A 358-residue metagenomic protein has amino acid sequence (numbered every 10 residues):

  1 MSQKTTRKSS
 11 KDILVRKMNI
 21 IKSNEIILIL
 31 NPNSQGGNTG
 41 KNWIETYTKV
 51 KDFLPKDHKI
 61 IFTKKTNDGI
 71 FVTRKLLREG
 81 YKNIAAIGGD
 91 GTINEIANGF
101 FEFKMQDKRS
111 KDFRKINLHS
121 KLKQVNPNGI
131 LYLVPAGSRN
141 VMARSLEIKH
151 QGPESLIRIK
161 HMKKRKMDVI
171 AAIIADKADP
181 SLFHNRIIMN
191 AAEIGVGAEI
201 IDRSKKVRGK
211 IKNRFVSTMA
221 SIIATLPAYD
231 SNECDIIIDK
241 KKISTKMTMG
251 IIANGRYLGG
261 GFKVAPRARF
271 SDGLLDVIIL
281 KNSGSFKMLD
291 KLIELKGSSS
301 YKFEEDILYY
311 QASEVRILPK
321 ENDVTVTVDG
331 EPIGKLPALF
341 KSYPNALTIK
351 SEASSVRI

Functional and structural regions predicted by a protein language model:
M1-I87, N94, N98-L118: ATP/NTP phosphate-donor binding region
S9-L14, I238-K240, S244, K263-F270 (+1 more regions): ATP/nucleoside-binding phosphotransfer catalytic cores, i.e., glycine-rich phosphate-binding loops
N19-I21, E25, K123-P127, R269: Short, conserved loop/helix-junction motifs that constitute active-site signature segments in enzyme catalytic cores
S23, G197, V207-S231, I278 (+1 more regions): Alpha-helical membrane-targeting segments
T39, E95-A97, M142-S145, G261-F262 (+1 more regions): Short glycine-/acidic-enriched loop or helix-start segments at secondary-structure transitions that form or flank
F53, T63, E102-T248: Catalytic core of DAGKc-family lipid kinases
E193, G197, I251-A265, P332: Glycine-rich phosphate/pyrophosphate-binding beta-alpha loops
